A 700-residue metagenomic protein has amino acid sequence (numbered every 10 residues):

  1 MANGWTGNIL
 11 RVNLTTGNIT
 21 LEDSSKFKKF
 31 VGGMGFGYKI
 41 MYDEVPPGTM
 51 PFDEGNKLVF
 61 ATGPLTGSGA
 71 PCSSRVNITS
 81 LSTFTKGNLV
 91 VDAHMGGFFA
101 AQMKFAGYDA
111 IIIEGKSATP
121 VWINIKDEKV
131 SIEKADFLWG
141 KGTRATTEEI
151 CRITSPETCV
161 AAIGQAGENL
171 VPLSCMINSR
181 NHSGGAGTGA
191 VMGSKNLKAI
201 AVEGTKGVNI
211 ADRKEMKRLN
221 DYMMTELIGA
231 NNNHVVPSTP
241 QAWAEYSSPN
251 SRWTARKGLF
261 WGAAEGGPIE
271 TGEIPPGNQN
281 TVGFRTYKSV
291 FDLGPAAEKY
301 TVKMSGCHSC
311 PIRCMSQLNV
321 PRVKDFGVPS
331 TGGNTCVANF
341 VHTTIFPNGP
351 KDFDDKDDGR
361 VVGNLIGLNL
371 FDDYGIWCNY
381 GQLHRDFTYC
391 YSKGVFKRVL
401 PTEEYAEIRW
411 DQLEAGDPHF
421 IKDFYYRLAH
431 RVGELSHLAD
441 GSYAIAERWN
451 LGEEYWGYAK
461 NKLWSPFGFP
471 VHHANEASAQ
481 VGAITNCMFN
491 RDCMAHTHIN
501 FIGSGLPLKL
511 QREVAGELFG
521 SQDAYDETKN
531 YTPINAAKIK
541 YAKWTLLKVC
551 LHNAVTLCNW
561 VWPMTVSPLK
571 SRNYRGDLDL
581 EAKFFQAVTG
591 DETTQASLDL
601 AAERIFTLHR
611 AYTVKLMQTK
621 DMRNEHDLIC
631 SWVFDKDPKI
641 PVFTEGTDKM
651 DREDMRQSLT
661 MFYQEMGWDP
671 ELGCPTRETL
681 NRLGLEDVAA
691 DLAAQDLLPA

Functional and structural regions predicted by a protein language model:
M1-G189, S194-I210, K217-N233, R252-W253 (+2 more regions): Protein-protein interaction/assembly regions in multi-subunit complexes
D53, S74-V76, C151-A186, M192-A700: Extended C-terminal regions of large enzymes
